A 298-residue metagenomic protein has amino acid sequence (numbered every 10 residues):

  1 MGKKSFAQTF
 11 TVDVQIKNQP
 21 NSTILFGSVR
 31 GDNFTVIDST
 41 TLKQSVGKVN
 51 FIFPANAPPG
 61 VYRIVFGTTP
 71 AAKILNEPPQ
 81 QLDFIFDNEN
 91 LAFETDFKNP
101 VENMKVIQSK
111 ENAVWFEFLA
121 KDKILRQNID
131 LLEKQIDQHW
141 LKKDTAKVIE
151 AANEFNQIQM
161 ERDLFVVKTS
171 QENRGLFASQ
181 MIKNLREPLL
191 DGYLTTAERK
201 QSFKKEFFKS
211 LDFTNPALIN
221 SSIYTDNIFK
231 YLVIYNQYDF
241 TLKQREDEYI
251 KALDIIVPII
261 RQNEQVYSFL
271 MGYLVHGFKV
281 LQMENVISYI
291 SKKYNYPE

Functional and structural regions predicted by a protein language model:
M1-S5: C-terminal segment of classical bacterial N-terminal signal peptides
F6-K168, E172-R174, N184-L185, L189-S210: A non-transmembrane, solvent-exposed segment enriched in polar/low-complexity residues
N156-E161, K243-K251, M283-E284: Helix-turn-helix repeat elements of alpha-solenoid scaffolds
Q171, M181-Q262: Charged, long alpha-helical assembly modules
R174-M181, Q262-F269, Q282, V286: Structural signature of alpha-solenoid helical repeat junctions
I182, L270-L274, I290: Short alpha-helical scaffolding segments that buttress acidic/His motifs in well-ordered protein cores
L253-V257, S268-L274: Contiguous mid-protein beta-loop-alpha structural module that forms a pocket-lining wall or clamp of enzyme active
V280-E298: N-proximal helix/coil linker or "cap" segments that precede and/or mark the start of modular domains
